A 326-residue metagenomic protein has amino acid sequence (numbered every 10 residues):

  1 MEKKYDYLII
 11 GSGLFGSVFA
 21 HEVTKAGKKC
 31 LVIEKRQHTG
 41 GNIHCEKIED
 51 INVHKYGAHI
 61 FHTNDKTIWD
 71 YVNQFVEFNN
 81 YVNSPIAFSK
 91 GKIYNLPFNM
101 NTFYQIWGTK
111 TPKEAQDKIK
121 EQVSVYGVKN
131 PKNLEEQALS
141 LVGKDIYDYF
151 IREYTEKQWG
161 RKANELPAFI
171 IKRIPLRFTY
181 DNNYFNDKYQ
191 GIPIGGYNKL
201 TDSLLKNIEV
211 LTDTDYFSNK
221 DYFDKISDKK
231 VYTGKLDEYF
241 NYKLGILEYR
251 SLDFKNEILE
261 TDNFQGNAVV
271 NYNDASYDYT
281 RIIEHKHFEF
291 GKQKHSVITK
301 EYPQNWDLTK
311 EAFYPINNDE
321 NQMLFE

Functional and structural regions predicted by a protein language model:
Y5-V32: N-terminal Rossmann-like FAD-binding beta1-loop-alpha1 element of flavoenzymes
I10-S12, I33-K35, T63-N64, G195 (+2 more regions): Short His-Asn-centered micro-motif
T24-E49: Glycine-rich FAD pyrophosphate-binding loop
K29, N52, E77, E209-L211: Conserved beta-strand segments of alpha/beta enzyme cores
I43-C45, F98-M100, K294: Short aromatic-enriched loop/helix-cap "lid" or pocket-rim segments at secondary-structure transitions that line
E49-V125: Dinucleotide-binding Rossmann-like beta1-alpha1 core, especially the glycine-rich loop that anchors the ADP
K90-Y94, M100-K229, T233-F240: Active-site/ligand-binding neighborhood in enzyme catalytic cores
Y216-E326: Mid-domain catalytic core of redox enzymes that form a hydrophobic substrate pocket/lid adjacent to a catalytic redox
